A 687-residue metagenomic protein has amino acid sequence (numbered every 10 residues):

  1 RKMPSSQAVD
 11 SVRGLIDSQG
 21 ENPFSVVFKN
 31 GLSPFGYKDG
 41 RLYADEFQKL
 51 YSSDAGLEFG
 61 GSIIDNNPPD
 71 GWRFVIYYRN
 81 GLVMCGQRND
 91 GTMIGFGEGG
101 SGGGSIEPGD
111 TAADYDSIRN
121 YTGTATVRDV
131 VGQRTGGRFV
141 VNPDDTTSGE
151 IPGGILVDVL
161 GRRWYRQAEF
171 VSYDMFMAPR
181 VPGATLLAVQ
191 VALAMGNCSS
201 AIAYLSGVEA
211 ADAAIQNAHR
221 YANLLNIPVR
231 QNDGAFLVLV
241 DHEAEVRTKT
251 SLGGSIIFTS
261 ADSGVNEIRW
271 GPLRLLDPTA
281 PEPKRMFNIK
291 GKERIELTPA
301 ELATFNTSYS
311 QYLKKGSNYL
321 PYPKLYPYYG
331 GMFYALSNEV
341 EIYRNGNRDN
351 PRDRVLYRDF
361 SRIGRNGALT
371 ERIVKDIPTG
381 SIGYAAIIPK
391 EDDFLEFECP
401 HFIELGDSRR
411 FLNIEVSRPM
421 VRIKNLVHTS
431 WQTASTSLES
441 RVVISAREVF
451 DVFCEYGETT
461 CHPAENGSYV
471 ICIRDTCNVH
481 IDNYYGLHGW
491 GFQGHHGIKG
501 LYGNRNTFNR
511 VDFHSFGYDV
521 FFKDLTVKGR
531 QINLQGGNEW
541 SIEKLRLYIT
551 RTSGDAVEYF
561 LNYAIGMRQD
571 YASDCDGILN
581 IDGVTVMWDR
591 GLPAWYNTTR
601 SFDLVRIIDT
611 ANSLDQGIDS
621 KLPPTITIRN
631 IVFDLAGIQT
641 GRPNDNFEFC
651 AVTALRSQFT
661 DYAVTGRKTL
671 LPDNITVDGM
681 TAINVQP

Functional and structural regions predicted by a protein language model:
R1-F35, R41, L50-S52, G56-E58 (+2 more regions): C-terminal trimerization/auto-chaperone modules of long, extracellular attachment fibers and adhesins
M3-S6, S18, G36, D54 (+5 more regions): Extracellular/periplasmic carbohydrate-active domains that bind, remodel, or depolymerize complex polysaccharides
K29-N30, R88-T92: Trp/Gly-enriched beta-strand/coil motifs that build multi-repeat beta-propeller-like domains and related W-rich binding
F47: Phosphate/NTP-binding elements of NTP-utilizing enzymes
